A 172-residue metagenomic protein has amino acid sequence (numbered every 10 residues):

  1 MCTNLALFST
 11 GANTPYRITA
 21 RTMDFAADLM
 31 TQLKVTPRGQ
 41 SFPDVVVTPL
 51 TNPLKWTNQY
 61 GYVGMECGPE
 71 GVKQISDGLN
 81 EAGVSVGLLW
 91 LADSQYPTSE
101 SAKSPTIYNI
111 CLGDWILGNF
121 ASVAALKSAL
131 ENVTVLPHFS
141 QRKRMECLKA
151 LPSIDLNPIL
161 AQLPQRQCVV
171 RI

Functional and structural regions predicted by a protein language model:
M1, G11-N13, D114, F120-I172: Accessory structured domains or lobes within enzymes
M1-S104, P137, Q141: A contiguous strand-loop segment
S99-A102, C111-L117: Second-shell loop/turn segments in exported
I107-Y108: Gly/Pro-rich interdomain helix-loop hinge
